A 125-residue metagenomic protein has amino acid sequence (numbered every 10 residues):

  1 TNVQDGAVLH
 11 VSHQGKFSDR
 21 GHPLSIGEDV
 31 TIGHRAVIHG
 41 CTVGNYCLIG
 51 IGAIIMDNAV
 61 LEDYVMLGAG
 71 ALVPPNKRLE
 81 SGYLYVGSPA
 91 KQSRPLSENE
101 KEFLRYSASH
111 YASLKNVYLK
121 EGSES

Functional and structural regions predicted by a protein language model:
D5-L24, H34-S125: Glycine-rich hexapeptide-repeat left-handed beta-helix
T31: Short proline/glycine- and basic residue-enriched helix-capping loop/turn segments at helix->loop/beta transitions
